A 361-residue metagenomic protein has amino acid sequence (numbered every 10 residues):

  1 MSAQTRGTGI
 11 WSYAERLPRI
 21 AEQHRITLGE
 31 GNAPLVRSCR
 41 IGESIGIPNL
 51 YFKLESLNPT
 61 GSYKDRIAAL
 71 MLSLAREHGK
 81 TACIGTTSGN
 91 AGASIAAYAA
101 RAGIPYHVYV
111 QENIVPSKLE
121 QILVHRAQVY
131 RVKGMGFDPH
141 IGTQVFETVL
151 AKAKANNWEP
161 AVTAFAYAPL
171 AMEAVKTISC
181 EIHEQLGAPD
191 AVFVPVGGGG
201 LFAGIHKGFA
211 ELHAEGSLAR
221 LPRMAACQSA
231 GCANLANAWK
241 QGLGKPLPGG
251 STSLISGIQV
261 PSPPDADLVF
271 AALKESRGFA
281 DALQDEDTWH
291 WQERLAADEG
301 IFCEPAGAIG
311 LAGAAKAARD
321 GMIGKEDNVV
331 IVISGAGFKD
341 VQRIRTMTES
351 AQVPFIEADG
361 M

Functional and structural regions predicted by a protein language model:
M1-M361: PLP-dependent amino-acid enzyme catalytic core
